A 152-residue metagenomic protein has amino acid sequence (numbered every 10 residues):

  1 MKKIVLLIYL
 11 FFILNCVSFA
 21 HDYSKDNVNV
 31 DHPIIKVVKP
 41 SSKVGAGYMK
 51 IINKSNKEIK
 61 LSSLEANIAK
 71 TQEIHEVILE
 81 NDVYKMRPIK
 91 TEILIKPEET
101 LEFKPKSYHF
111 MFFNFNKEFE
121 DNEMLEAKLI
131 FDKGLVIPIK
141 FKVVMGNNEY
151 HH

Functional and structural regions predicted by a protein language model:
M1-I4: Positively charged n-region of N-terminal signal peptides that target proteins for export
L7-N15: Bacterial N-terminal signal peptides
H21-H152: Compact, glycine-rich, soluble single-domain proteins
